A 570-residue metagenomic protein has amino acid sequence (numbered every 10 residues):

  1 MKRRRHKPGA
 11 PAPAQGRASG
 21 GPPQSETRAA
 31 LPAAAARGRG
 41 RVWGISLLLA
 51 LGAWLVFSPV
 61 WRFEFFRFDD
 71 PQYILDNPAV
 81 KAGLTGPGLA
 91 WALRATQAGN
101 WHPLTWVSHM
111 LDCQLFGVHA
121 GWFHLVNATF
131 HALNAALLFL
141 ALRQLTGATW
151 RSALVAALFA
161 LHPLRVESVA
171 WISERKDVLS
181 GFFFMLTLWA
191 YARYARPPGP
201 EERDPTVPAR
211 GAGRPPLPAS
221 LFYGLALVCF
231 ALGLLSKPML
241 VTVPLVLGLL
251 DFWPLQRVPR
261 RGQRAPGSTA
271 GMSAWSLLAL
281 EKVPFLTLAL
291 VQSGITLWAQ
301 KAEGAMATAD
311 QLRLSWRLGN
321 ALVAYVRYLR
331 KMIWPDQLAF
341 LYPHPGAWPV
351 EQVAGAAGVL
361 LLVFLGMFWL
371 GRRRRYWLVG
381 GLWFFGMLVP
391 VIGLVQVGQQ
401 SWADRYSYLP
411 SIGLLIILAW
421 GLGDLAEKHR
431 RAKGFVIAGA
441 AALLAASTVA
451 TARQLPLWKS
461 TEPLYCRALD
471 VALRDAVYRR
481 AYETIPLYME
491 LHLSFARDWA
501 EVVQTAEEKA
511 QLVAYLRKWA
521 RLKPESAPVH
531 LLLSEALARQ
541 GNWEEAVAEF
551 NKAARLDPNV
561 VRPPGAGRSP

Functional and structural regions predicted by a protein language model:
K2-G211, P216-S494, W499: Polytopic membrane enzymes that build or remodel cell-surface glycoconjugates and lipids
A468, A481, K518-W519, K552-A553: Canonical positions in the second alpha-helix
Y478, L491, V529, R562-P563: TPR alpha-solenoid repeat register
H530-L537, E549, G567: TPR/Sel1-like alpha-solenoid repeat signature
